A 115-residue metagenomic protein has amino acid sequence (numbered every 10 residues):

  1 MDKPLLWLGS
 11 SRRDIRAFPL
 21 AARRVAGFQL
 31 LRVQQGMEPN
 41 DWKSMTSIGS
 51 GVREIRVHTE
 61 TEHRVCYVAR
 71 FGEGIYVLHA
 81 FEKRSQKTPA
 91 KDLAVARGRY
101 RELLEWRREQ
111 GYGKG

Functional and structural regions predicted by a protein language model:
M1-E62, F71-I75, E82-G115: Basic, Lys/Arg-enriched alpha-helical interface segments
C66: Short, surface-exposed charged micro-motifs
